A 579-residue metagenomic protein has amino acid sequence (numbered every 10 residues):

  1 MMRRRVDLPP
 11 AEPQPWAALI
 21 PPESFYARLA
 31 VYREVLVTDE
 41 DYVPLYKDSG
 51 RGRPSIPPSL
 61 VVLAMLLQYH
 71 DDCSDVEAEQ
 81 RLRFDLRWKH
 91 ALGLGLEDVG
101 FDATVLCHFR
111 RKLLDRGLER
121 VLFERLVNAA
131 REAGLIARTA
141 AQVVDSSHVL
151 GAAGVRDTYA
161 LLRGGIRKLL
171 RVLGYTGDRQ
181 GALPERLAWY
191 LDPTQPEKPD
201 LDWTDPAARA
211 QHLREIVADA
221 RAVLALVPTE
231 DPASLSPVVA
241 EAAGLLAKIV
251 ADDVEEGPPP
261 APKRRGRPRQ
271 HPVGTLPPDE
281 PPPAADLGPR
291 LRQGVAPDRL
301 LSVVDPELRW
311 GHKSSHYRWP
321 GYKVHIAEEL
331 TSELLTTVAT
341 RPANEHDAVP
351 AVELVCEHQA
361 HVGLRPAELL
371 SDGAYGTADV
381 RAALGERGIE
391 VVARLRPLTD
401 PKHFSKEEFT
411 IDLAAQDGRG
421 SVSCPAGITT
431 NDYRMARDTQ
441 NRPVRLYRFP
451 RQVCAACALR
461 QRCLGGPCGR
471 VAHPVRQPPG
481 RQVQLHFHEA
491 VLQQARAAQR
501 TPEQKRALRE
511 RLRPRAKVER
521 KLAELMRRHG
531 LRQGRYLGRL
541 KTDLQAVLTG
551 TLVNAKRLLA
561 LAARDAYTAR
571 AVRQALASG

Functional and structural regions predicted by a protein language model:
M1-G50: Basic, low-complexity segments
V37, Y69-D72, L86, H90: Short alpha-helix boundary/capping elements
K47-R51, R506-R509: A ubiquitous short alpha-helical element
P54-P57: Short helix-capping and inter-helix turn/linker motifs at the boundaries of alpha-helical repeat units
L60, R81-F84: Non-catalytic DNA-binding core/recognition domains of DNA-processing enzymes
L60-D72: Alpha-helical support elements that line or immediately flank enzyme active sites and cofactor-binding pockets
S74-L82, L96-V99, C107-G579: Anion-binding and metal-coordination hotspots
R87-V105: Short, positively charged loop/turn segments that connect secondary-structure elements
